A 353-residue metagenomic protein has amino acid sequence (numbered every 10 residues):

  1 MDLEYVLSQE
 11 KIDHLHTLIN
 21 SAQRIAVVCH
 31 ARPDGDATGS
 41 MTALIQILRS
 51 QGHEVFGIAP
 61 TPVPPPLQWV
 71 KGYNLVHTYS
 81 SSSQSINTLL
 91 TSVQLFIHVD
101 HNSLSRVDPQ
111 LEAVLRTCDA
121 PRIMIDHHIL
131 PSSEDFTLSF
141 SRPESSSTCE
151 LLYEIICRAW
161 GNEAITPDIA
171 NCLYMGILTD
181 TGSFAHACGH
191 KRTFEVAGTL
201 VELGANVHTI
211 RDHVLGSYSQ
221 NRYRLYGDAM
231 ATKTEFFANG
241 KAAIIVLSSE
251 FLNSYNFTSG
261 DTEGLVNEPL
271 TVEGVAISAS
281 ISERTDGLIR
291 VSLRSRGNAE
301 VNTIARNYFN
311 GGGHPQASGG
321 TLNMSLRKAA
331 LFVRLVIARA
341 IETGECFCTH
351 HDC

Functional and structural regions predicted by a protein language model:
M1-D13, A113-I123, E144-L152: An acidic intrinsically disordered interaction segment
D2-A31, G39-K71, H77, Q84-L95 (+2 more regions): Hydrophobic helix-and-loop "lid/oligomerization" segment in the mid-to-C-terminal part of catalytic domains
L7-H14, S103-S105, R158-W160: Short, motif-level signal for alpha-helix interfacial/capping segments enriched in acidic residues and aromatics/proline
H30, A37, H127-L130: Histidine-centered divalent metal-coordination motifs
G35-M41, L104-D108: Short glycine/serine/threonine-rich phosphate/pyrophosphate-binding segments that cradle anionic phosphate groups
L44-I45, A113-R116, S141, E195: Glycine-rich, phosphate-binding/catalytic loops in enzymes
H77-L138: Active-site cofactor/cluster-binding pocket
H127-V196: Short alpha-helices
